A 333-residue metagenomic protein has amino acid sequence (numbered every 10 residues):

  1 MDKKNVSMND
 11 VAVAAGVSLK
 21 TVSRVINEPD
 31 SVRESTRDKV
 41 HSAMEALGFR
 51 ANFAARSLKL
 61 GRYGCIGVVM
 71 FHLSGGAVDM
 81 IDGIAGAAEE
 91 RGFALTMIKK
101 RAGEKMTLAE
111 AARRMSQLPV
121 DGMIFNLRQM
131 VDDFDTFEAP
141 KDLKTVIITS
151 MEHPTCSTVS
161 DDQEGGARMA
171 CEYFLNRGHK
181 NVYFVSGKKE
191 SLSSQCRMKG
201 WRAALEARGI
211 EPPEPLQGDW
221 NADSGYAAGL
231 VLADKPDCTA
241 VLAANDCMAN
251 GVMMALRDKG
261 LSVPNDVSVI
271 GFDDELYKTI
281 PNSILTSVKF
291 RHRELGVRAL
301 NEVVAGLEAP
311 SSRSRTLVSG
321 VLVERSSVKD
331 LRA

Functional and structural regions predicted by a protein language model:
M1-G61, R332: N-terminal helix-turn-helix DNA-binding module of bacterial transcription factors
D2-K3, G61-E172: Alpha-helical recognition/docking segments in bacterial nutrient-uptake and carbohydrate-utilization systems
L19-R24, L58-S74, Y173, N181-K188: Short beta-strand segments enriched in small/hydrophobic residues
L47, Q117-P119, R177-G178, L232-D237 (+1 more regions): Glycine-rich phosphate-binding loop signature in dinucleotide/nucleotide-binding domains
G67-V68, P119-L127, Y183-V185, L216 (+2 more regions): Periplasmic-binding protein-like
M70-D79, M97-M106, V159-M169, V185-L230 (+4 more regions): Hinge/beta->alpha junction and helix N-cap segments in small-molecule ligand-binding domains
V231, K235-A333: Flexible loop/turn connectors
